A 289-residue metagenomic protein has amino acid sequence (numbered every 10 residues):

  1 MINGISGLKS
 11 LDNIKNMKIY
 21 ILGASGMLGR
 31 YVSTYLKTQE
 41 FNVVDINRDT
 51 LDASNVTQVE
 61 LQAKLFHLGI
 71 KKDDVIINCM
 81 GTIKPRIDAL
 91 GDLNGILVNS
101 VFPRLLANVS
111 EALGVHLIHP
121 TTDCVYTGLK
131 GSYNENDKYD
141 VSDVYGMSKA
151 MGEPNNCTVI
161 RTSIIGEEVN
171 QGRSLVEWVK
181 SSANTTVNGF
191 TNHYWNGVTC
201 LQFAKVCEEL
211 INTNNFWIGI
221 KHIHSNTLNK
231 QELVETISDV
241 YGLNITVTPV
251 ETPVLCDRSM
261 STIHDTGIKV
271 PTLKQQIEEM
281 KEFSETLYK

Functional and structural regions predicted by a protein language model:
I19-T38: N-terminal Rossmann NAD(P)H-binding glycine-rich loop of SDR-like oxidoreductase domains
I46-E60: Rossmann-fold cofactor-recognition segment
T57-S100: NAD(P)H-binding glycine-rich loop region in Rossmannoid oxidoreductase-like domains and their noncatalytic homologs
G91-L105, Y139, M147-A150: Glycine-rich NAD(P)-binding loop of the Rossmann-fold in SDR/ketoreductase-type enzymes
R104-D140: Conserved Rossmann-fold NAD(P)-dependent oxidoreductase catalytic core, especially the SDR/UDP-sugar
S142-V144, E153-Q202, E209: NAD(P)-dependent short-chain dehydrogenase/reductase
A204-E209, T213-D257, Y288-K289: Mid/C-terminal beta-alpha module of Rossmann-like enzyme folds, strongest in SDR-family dehydrogenases/epimerases
L243-K289: C-terminal amphipathic/interface module of NAD(P)-dependent oxidoreductases and related NAD-binding regulators
